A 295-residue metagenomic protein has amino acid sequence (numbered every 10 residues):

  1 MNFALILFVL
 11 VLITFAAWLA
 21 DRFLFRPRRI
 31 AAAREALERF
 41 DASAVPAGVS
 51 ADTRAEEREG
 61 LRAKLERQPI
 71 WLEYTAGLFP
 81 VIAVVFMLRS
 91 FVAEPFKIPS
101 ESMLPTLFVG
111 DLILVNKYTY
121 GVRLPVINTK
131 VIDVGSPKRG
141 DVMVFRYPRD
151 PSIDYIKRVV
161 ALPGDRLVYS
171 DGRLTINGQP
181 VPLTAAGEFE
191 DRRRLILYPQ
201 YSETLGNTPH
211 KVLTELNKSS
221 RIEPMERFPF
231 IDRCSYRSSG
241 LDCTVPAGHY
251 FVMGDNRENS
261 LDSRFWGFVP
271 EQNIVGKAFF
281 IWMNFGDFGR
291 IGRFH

Functional and structural regions predicted by a protein language model:
N2-P46, R54-W71, K97, P105-H295: Soluble "head" domains of membrane/secretory-pathway proteins
F15, G77-F91: Hydrophobic membrane-insertion alpha-helices, especially the h-region of bacterial N-terminal signal peptides
L72-A76: Select subsegments of transmembrane alpha-helices in polytopic membrane proteins, especially boundary-proximal
R89-E101: Aromatic-capped interface at the extracytoplasmic side of an N-terminal signal-anchor transmembrane helix
